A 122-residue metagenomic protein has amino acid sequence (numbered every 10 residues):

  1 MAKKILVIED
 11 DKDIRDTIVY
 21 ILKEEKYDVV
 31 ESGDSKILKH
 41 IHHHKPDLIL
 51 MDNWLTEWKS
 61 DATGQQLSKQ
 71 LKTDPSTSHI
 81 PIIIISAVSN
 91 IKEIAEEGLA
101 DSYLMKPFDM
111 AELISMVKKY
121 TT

Functional and structural regions predicted by a protein language model:
E9, S86: Conserved acidic carboxylate
D11-R15, T56, M110: Short acidic/polar segment at the start of the alpha1 helix of CheY-like receiver
D11-V30: Two-component/phosphorelay signaling modules centered on CheY-like receiver
E31-L48, E57: Acidic, metal-coordinating helix/loop segments flanking the phosphotransfer/catalytic sites of two-component signaling
L50, H79-I84: Hydrophobic beta-strand core positions in alpha/beta domains
T56-S60, K106: The feature encodes the CheY-like receiver
S60-S78: Short amphipathic alpha-helix used as the core "switch/output" element in two-component signaling
A62, Q66, V88-L104, A111 (+1 more regions): Alpha4 helix (beta4-alpha4-beta5 surface) of REC/receiver domains from two-component response regulators
